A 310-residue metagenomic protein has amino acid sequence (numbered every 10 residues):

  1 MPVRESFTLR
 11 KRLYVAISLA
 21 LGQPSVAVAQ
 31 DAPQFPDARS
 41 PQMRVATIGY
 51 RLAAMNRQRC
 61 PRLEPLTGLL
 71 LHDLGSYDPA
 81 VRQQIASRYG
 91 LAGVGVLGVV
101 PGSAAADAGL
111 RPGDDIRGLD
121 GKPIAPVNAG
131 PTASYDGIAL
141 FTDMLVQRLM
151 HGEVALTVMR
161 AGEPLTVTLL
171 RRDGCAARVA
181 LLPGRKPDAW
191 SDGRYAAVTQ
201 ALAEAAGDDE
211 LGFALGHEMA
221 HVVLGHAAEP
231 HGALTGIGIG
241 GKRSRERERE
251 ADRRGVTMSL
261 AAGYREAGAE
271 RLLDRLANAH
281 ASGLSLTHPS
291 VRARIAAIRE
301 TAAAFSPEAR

Functional and structural regions predicted by a protein language model:
R12-P24: Bacterial N-terminal signal peptides
A32-G95, T168-L170, G184: PDZ/PDZ-like peptide-tail recognition elements
A32-P61, M159-G162, G238-T287: Short helix/loop segments within enzyme catalytic domains that coordinate or immediately flank catalytic cofactors
R82-V100, D115-G118, G174-G207: Active-site scaffold of zinc-dependent metalloenzymes
A105-A133: Conserved PDZ fold ligand-binding element
T132-C175: PDZ-domain C-terminal substructure recognizer with occasional recognition of PDZ-binding tails
A201-L202, D209-L211, E218-L234, Y264: Catalytic Zn2+-binding segment of zinc metalloproteases
A281-R310: Pan-zinc metallopeptidase signature
